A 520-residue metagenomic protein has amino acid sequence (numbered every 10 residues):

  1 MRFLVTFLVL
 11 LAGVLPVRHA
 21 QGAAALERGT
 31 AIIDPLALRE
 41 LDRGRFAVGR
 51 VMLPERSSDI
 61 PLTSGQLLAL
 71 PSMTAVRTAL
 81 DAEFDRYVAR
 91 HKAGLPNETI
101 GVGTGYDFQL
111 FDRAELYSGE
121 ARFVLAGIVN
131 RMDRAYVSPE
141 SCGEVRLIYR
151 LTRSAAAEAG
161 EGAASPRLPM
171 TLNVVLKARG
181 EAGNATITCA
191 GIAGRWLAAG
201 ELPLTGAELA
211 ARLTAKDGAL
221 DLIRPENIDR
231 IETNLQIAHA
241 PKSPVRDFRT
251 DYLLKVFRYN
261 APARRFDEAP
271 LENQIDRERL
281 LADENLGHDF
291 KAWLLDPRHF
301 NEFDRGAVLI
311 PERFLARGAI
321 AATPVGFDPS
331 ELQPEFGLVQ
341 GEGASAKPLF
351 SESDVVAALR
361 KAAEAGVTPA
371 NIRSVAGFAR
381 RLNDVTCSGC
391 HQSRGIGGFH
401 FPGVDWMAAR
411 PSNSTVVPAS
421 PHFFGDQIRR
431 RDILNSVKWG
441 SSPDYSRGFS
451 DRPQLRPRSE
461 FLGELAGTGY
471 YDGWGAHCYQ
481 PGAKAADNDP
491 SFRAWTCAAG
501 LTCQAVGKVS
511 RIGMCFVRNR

Functional and structural regions predicted by a protein language model:
V5-V14: Bacterial N-terminal signal peptides
L15-A24: Signal peptide processing junction and immediate N-terminal pro/mature segment of secreted/exported proteins
A23-R360, H422-F423, I428-A466, L501 (+1 more regions): Conserved small-residue
L349-R373, G469-C478: Short, charged low-complexity linear segments at domain edges
V375-L382: Short, flexible, mixed-charge glycine/proline-rich loop motifs that serve as phosphate/nucleic-acid-contacting
D384-R394: The canonical Cys-X-X-Cys-His
G397-V417: Gly/Gly-Pro-rich "capping" loops immediately C-terminal to redox-active cysteine motifs in periplasmic/lumenal
E460-R520: Secreted, cysteine-rich disulfide-bonded mini-domains of extracellular proteins
